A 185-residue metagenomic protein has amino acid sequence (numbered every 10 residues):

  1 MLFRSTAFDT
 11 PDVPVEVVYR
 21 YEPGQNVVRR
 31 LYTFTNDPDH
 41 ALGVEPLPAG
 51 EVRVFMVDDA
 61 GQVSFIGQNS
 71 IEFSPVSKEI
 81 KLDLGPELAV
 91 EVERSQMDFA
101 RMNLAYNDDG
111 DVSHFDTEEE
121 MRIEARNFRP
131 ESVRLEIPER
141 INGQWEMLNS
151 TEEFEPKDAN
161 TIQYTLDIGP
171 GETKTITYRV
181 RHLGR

Functional and structural regions predicted by a protein language model:
M1-R185: Long, intrinsically disordered, low-complexity accessory segments associated with secretion and vesicular trafficking
